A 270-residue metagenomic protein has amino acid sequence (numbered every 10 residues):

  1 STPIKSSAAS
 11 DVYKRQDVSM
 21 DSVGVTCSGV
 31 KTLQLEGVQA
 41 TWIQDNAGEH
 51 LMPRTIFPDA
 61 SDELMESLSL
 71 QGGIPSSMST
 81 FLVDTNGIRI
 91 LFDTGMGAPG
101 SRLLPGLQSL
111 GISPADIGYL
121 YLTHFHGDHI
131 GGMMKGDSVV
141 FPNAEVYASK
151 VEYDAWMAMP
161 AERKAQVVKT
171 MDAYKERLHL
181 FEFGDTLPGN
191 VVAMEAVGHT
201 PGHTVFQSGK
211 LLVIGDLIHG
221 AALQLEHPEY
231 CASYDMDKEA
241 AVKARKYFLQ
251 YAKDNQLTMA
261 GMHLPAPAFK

Functional and structural regions predicted by a protein language model:
S1-Y13: Single conserved hydrophobic/aromatic residue that forms the stacking wall/gate of nucleotide- or nucleobase-binding
K14-S28: C-terminal segment of N-terminal export signals and the immediately downstream linker at the start of the mature
S28, L51, P99, F125-G132 (+4 more regions): Active-site environment of divalent metal-dependent phosphoester hydrolases
G29-S109, V205-I218: Conserved beta-strand hairpin/beta-sheet module of binuclear metal-dependent hydrolase folds, prominently
L51, R89, G95-E176: Active-site HxH/HxHxD metal-binding segment of metal-dependent hydrolases
F92-T94, G118-H126, Y147-S149, E195-G198 (+4 more regions): Active-site neighborhood of phospho(di)ester-bond hydrolases with catalytic His/Asp-centered motifs
D116, N143-E195, T200, A240-Q256: Metallo-beta-lactamase
K210-K270: Cap/insert and terminal regions of metallo-dependent hydrolase folds
